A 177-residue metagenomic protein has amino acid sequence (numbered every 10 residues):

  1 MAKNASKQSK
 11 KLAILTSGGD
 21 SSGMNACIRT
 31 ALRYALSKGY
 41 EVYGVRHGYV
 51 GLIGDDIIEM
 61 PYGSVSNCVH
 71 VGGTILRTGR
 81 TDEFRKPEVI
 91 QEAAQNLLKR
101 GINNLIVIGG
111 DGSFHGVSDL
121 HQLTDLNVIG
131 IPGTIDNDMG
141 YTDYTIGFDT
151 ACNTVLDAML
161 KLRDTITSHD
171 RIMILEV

Functional and structural regions predicted by a protein language model:
A2-I53: N-terminal phosphate-binding or glycine-rich loops at protein starts, especially the Walker A/P-loop of NTPases
A2-K3, L52-V107, G112-S113, Y144-L160: Glycine-rich oxoanion-binding loops at beta->alpha junctions
A2-Q8, A35, N67-H70, N96-G101 (+2 more regions): Solvent-exposed alpha-helices and their adjacent loops that cap or buttress functional pockets in soluble metabolic
K11-G19, I75-G79, N104-I108, I172-E176: Short glycine-rich or small-residue beta-strand-to-loop segments that form or flank ligand, phosphate, metal/Fe-S
S17-D20, V45-V50, R80-T81, G110-G112 (+1 more regions): Short, ordered loop/turn segments at secondary-structure junctions
A26-A31, G112-L126: Short Gly/Thr/Asp-enriched flexible loops that form oxyanion-binding sites at enzyme active sites
Y43, H121-T145, C152-T154: Short, acidic/small-residue loops that bind anionic groups at enzyme active sites
L156-V177: Polyanion-binding loop/helix "lid" in catalytic or ligand-binding cores
